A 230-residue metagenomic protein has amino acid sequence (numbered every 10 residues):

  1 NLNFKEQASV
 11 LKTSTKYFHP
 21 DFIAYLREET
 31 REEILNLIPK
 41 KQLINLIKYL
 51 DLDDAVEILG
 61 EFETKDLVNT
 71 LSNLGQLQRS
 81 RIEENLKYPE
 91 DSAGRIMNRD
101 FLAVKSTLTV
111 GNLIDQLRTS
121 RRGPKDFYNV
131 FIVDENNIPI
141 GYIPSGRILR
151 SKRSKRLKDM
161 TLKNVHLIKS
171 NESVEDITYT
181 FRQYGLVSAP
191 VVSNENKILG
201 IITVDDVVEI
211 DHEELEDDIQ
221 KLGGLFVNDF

Functional and structural regions predicted by a protein language model:
N1-F226: Hydrophobic packing positions in regular secondary-structure scaffolds
F230: Conserved structured catalytic cores and adjacent interaction surfaces of nucleotide-binding/hydrolyzing enzymes
